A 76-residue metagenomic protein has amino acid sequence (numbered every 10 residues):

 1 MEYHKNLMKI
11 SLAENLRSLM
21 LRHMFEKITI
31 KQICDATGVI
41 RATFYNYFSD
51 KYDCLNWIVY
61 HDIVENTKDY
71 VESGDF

Functional and structural regions predicted by a protein language model:
M1-L19, H23, Q32: Basic, helix-initiating cap at the start of DNA-binding domains
E14, N46, N56-W57: DNA-binding alpha-helical recognition surfaces that contact promoter or target DNA
S18-R22, I58-F76: Amphipathic alpha-helical linker/stalk segments
H23-I28, V39: Residue-level signal for the short linker/turn that defines the boundary of a DNA-recognition helix
K27, D50-L55: Short amphipathic alpha-helical segment with a characteristic S/N-K-E followed by hydrophobic residues
A36: Residues within the alpha-helical elements of helix-turn-helix
V39-F48: Short hydrophobic/aromatic patch on the recognition helix
